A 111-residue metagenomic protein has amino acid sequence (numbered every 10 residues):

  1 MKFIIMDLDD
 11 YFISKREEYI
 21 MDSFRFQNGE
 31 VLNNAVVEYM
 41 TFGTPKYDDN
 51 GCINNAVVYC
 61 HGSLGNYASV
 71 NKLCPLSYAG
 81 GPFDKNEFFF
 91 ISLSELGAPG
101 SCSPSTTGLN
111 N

Functional and structural regions predicted by a protein language model:
F3-A56: Catalytic-loop region of hydrolases
M40-T106: N-terminal cap/lid subdomain of alpha/beta-hydrolase-fold enzymes
N111: Alpha/beta-hydrolase active-site loop
